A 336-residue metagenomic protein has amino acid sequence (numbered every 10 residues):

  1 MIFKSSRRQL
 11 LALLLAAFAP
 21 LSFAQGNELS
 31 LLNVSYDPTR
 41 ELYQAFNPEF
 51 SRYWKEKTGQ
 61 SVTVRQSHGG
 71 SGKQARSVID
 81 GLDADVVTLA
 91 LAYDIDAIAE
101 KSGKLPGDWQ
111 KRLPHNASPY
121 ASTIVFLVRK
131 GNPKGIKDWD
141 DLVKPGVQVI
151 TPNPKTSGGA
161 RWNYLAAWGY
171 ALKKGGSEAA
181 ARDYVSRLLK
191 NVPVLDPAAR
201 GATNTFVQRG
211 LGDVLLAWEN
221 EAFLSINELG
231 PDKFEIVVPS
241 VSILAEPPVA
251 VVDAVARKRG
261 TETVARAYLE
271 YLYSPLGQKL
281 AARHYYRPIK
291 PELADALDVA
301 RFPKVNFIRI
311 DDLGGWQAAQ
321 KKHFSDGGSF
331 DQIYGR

Functional and structural regions predicted by a protein language model:
R7-L11: N-terminal export leaders
A19-L21: N-terminal signal peptide c-region/cleavage motif recognized by signal peptidases
G26-T156, A296-V299, Y334-G335: N-terminal segment of the mature folded domain
V34-Y36, V128-K130, Q148-K174, L188-V192 (+1 more regions): Short beta-strand->loop
S118-T123, Y184-L189, D196-P197, L229-E262 (+1 more regions): Periplasmic-binding protein-like
G131-K137, T156, G169-S177, V255-T263: Short helix-loop capping/hinge motifs at secondary-structure junctions, enriched in acidic/polar residues
K174-S240: Ligand-binding pocket segment of bilobal, Venus flytrap-like solute-binding proteins
A256-R336: Extracellular/periplasmic juxtamembrane helices and adjacent flexible linkers that interface with membrane partners
